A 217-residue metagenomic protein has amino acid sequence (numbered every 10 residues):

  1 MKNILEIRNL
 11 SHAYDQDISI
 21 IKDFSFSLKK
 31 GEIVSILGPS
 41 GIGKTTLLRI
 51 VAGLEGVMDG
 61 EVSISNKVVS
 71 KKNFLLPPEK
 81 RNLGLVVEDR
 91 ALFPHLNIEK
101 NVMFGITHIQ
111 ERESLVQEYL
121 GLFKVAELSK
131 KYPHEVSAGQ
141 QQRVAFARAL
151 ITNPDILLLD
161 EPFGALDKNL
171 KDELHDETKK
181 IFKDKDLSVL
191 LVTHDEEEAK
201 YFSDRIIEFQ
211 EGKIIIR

Functional and structural regions predicted by a protein language model:
A52: Helix-to-loop junction immediately C-terminal to a conserved catalytic motif
K67-S70, Q110-S129, K179-K180: Conserved ABC ATPase "signature" region
V68-G84, H108: ABC ATPase NBD coupling module
V86, F146: Hydrophobic anchor residue at the start of the ABC signature
L96-M103: Short coil-to-helix segment of the ABC ATPase nucleotide-binding domain corresponding to the Q-loop/switch region
K131-H134, T152-N153: Conserved signature/switch motifs of ABC ATPase nucleotide-binding domains
L157-E161: Catalytic Walker B motif of ABC-type/P-loop ATPase nucleotide-binding domains
D186-V192: Conserved H-loop
